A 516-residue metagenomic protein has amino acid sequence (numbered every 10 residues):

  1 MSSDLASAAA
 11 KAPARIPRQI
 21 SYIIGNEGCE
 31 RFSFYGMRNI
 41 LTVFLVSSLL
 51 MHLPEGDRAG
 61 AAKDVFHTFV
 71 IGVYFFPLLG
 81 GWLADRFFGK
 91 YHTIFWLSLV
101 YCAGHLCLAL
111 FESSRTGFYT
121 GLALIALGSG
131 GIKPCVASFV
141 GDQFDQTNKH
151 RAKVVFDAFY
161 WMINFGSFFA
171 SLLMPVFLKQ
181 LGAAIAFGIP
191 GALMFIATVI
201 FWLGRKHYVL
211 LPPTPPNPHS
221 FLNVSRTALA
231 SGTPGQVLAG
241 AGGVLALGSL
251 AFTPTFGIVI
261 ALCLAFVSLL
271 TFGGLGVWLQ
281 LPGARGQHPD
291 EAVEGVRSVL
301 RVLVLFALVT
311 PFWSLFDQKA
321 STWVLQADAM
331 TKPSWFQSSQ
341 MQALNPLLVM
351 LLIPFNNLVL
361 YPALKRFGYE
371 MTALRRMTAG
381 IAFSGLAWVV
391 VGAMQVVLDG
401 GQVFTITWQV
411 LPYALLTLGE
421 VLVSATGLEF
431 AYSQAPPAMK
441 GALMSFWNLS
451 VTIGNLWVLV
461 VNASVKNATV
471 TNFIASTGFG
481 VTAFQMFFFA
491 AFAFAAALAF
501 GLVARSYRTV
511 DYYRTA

Functional and structural regions predicted by a protein language model:
M1-Y22, Q146-T147, K153, M174-Q340 (+6 more regions): Intracellular loop-helix junctions on the cytosolic face of multi-pass helical membrane proteins
P13-M51, A123-L124, E294-K319, A343 (+1 more regions): Pair of pore-lining "gating" transmembrane helices in MFS-fold secondary transporters
N39-K63, S321-M341: Short amphipathic helix-loop junctions that connect adjacent transmembrane helices in Major Facilitator Superfamily/SLC
G72-V73, S129, H150-K179, I185-I200 (+4 more regions): Glycine-rich segments within core transmembrane alpha-helices of 12-TM secondary carriers
F76-V100, H105-L106, L110: Conserved MFS/SLC helix-loop-helix module at the cytosolic interface between two early adjacent transmembrane helices
T93-I94, F156, M377: Primarily marks hydrophobic transmembrane alpha-helices of the MFS/SLC 12-helix fold
L97-F118, M377-G401: C-terminal ends and interior cores of transmembrane alpha-helices in multi-pass membrane transporters/permeases
G131-T147, A320, Y413, E420-A435: Intracellular juxtamembrane helix-capping segments at the cytosolic ends of symmetry-related transmembrane helices
